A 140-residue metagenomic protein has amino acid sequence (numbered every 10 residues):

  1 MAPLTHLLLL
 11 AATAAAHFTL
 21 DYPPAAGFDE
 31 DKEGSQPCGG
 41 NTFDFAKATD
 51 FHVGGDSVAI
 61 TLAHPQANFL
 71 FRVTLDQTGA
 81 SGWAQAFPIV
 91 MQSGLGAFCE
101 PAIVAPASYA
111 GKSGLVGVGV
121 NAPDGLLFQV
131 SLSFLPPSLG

Functional and structural regions predicted by a protein language model:
M1, L139-G140: Short intrinsically disordered, low-complexity coil segments enriched in acidic
M1-D21: Fungal secretory targeting signals
A15-A110, N121-L139: Structured recognition/catalytic domains enriched at protein termini, typified by the LPMO catalytic fold at the mature
S113-G117: Short, conserved beta-strand segments of beta-strand-rich sandwich/propeller modules, principally
